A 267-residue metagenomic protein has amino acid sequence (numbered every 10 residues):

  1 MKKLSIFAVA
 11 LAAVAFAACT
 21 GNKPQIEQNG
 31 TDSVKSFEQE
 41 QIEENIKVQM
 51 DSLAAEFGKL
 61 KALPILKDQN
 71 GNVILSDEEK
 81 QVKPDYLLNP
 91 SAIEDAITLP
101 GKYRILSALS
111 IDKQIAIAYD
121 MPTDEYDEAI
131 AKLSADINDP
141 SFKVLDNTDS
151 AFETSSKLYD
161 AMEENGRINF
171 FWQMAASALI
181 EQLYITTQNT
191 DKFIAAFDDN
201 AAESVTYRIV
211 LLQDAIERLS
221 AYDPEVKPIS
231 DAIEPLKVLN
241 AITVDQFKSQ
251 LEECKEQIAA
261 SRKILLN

Functional and structural regions predicted by a protein language model:
M1-A8: Bacterial N-terminal signal peptides that target proteins for export
A15-A18: C-terminal motif of bacterial Sec signal peptides marking the signal peptidase cleavage site
T20-K23: Bacterial signal peptide processing site
I26-K143: N-terminal Sec/ER secretory leader and immediately downstream segment of secreted/extracellular precursors
E94, T98-G101, I105, Q114 (+5 more regions): Non-transmembrane, amphipathic alpha-helical segments
Q114-I117, S134-I137, S141, L183-T190 (+3 more regions): A structural signal for well-ordered alpha-helices, especially hydrophobic packing surfaces of coiled-coils
V144-Y222: Extended amphipathic alpha-helical interaction segments
E217-N267: A cross-kingdom marker for long, charged
